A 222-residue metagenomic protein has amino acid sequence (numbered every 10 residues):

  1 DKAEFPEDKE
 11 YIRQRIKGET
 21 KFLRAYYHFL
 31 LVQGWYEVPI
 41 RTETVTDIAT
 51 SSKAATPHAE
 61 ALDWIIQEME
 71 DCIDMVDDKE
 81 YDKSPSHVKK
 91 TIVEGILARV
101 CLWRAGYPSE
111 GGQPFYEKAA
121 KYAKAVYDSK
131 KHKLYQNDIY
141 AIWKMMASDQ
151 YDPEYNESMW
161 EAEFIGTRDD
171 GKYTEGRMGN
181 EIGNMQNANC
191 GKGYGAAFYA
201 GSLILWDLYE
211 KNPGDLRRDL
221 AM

Functional and structural regions predicted by a protein language model:
D1-W35, S51-S52, T56-E60, M69-K83: Conserved, well-structured interaction surfaces
R13, V45, D77, L102-G106: A broad detector of the eukaryotic-type serine/threonine protein kinase catalytic domain
V32-E43, Q113: Short, well-structured active-site flanking segments
W35, I48, P213: Residue-level signal for pocket-adjacent positions within structured domains
V38, L62, E70, H87-M222: An aromatic- and glycine-enriched ligand-binding surface/loop that stacks and positions planar moieties
T44-I48, K124-Y127: Short edge-strand/loop segments of extracellular domains
I48-T50, Q186: Short, solvent-exposed loop/beta-turn-alpha elements that line the ligand-binding surface or hinge of extracytoplasmic
I65: Catalytic-face loop-and-helix region of soluble metabolic enzyme cores
